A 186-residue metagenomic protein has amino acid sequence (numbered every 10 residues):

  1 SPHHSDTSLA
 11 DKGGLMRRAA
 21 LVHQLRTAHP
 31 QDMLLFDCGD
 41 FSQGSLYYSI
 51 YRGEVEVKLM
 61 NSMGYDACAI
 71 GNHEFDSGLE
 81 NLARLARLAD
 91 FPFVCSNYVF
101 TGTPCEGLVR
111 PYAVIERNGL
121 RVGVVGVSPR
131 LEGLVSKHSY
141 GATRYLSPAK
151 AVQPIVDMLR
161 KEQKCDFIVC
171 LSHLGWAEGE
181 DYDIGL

Functional and structural regions predicted by a protein language model:
S1-L186: Acidic, metal/ion-coordinating pockets
